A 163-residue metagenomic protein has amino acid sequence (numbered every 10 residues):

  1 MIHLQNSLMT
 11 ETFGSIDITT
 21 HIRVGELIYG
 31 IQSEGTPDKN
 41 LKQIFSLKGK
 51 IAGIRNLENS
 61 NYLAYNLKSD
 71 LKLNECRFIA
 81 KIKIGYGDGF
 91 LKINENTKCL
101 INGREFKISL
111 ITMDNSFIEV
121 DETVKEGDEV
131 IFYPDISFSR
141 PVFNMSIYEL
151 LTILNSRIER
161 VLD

Functional and structural regions predicted by a protein language model:
M1-D163: Active-site anion/phosphate-binding pocket segments in diverse small-molecule metabolic enzymes
